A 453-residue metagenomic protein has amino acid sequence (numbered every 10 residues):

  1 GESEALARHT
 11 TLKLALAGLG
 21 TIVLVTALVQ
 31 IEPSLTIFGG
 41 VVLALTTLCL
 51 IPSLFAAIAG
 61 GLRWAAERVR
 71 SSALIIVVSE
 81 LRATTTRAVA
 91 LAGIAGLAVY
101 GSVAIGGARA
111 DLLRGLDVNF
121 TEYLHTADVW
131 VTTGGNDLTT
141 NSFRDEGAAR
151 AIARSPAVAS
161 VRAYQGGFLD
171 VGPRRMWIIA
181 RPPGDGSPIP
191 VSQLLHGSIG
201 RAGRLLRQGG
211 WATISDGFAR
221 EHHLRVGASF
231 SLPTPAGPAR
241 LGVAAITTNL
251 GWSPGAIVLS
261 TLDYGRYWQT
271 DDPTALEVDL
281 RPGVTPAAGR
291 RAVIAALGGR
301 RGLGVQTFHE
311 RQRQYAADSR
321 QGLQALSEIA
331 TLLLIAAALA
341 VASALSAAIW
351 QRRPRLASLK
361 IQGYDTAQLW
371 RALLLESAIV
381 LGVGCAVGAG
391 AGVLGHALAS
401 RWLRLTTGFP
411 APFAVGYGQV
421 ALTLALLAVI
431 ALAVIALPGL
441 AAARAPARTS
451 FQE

Functional and structural regions predicted by a protein language model:
G1, L339-G382: Interfacial "coupling" helices/loops that link adjacent transmembrane helices in transporter permeases
G1-A5, A441-E453: Short cytosolic juxtamembrane segments of multi-pass membrane proteins
E2-G96, Y100-A108, L422-I435: Alpha-helical transmembrane segments, especially those used as permease/efflux helices and single-pass anchors
L16-V29, S53-R63, P354, A378-F409 (+1 more regions): Small-residue-rich transmembrane alpha-helices
L35-V42, L112, L116-N119, A296-I335 (+1 more regions): Peri-transmembrane interface segments
L50-A202, D216, Q314, D318-Q321: Juxtamembrane segments of multi-pass membrane proteins
S79-T86, A367-G384, L422-L426: Alpha-helical transmembrane segments of multi-pass membrane proteins
L124, G147-A149, A153, G166-Q208 (+2 more regions): Basic-flanked hydrophobic alpha-helices used for secretion and membrane insertion
